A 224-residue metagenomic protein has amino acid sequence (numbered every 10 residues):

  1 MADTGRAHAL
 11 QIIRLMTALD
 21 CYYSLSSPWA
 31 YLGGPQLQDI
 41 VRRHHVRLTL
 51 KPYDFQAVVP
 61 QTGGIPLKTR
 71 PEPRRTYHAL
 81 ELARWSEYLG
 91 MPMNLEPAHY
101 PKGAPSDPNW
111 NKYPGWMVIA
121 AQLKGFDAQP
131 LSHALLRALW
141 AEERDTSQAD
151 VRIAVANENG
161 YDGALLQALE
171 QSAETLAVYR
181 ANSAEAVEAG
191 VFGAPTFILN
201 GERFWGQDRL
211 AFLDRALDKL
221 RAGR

Functional and structural regions predicted by a protein language model:
R6-L15: Short, Lys/Arg-enriched N-terminal segments with co-localized hydrophobic residues within the first ~10-30 amino acids
L19-C21, L25-R47, I119, L123 (+1 more regions): C-terminal cap of thioredoxin/glutaredoxin-like
L25, L32-L139: Structural alpha/beta surface segment adjacent to cysteine/selenocysteine redox centers across thiol/disulfide enzymes
